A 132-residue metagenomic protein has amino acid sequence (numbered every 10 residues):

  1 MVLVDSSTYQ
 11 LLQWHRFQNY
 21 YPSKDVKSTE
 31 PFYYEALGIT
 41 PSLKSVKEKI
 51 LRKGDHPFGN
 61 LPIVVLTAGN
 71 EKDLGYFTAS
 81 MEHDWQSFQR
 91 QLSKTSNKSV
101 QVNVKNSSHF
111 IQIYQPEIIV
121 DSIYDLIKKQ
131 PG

Functional and structural regions predicted by a protein language model:
V4-T40: Flexible "cap/lid" loop of the alpha/beta hydrolase fold
S7-Y9, G69-K72, S107-F110: Short, solvent-exposed loop/turn segments at secondary-structure junctions
L12-F17, G75-A79, Y114: Short aromatic-enriched loop/helix-cap "lid" or pocket-rim segments at secondary-structure transitions that line
E35-D55, D84-Q91: Active-site nucleophile elbow and catalytic-triad environment of alpha/beta-hydrolase enzymes
G59, V65-T67: Short beta-strand/loop motif that positions the catalytic acidic residue of the alpha/beta-hydrolase fold
D73-V104: Conserved loop-alpha-helix segment in the C-terminal half of the alpha/beta-hydrolase fold that carries the catalytic
N97-G132: Catalytic active-site module of serine/aspartate enzymes centered on a nucleophile-bearing elbow/loop
